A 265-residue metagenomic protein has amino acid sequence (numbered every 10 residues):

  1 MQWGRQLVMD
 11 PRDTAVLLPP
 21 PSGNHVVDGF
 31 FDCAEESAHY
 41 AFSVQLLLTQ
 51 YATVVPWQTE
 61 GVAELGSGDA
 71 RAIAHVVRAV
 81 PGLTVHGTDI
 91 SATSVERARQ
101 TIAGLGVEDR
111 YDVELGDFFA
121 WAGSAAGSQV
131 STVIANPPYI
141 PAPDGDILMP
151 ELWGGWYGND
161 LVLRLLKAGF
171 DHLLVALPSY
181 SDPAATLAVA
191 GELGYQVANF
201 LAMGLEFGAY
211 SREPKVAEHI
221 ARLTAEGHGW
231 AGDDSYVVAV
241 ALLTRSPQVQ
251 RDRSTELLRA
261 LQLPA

Functional and structural regions predicted by a protein language model:
Q2-A79, R222-L261: SAM-dependent Rossmann-like transferase core, predominantly class I methyltransferases with a strong bias toward
P20-P21, H25-V27, E114-G116, F200-A202: Conserved beta-strand termini and adjacent loop/short-helix elements that scaffold enzyme active sites in alpha/beta
A41-A126, T132-A135, P141-P143: Conserved SAM/SAH cofactor-binding pocket of Class I
A79, M149-W153, G191-E192: Glycine-rich, phosphate-binding/catalytic loops in enzymes
A135-R164: Mobile active-site "lid"/loop adjacent to the S-adenosyl-L-methionine
N159-P214: Conserved Class I SAM-dependent methyltransferase catalytic core
D182-E192, R253-A265: C-terminal/domain-terminus segments
Q196-L242: Class I S-adenosyl-L-methionine
